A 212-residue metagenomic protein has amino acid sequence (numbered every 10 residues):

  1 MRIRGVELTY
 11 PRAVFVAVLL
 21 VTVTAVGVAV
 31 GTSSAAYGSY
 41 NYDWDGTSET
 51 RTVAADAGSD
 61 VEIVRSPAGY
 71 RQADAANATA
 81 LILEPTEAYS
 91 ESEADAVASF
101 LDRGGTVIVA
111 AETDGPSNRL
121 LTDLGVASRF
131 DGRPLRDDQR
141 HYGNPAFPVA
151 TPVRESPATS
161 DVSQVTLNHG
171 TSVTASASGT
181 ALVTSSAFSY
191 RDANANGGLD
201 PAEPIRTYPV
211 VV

Functional and structural regions predicted by a protein language model:
M1-V212: Short, surface-exposed patches at the edges or C-terminal ends of soluble domains, predominantly
